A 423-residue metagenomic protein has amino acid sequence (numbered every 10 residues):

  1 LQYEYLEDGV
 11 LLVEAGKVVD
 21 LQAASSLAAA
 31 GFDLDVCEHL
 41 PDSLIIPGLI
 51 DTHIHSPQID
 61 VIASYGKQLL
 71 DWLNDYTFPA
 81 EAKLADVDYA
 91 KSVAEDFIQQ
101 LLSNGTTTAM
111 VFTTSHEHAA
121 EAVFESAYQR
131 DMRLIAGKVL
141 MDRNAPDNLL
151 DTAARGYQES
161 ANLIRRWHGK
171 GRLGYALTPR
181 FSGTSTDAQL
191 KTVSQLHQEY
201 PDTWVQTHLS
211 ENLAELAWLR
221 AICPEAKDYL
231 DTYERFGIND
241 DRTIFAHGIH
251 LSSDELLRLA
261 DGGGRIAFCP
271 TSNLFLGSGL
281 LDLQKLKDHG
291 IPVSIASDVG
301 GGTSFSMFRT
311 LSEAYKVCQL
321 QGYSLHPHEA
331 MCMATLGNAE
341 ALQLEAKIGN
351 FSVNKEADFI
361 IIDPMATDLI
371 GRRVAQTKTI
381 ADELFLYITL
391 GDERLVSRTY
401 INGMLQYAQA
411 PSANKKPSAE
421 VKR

Functional and structural regions predicted by a protein language model:
L1-F32, S43-I45: N-terminal metal-binding scaffold of metallo-dependent hydrolase/deaminase domains
A29-W72, E95, L102-S103: Replace "His-x-His-based motif
D60-A90, K138-A153, N212-D240, R265 (+2 more regions): Active-site gating loops and adjacent loop-to-helix segments of metal-dependent hydrolytic enzymes
A63-M132, G156-G169: Alpha-helical scaffold segments that flank or form the walls of functional sites
H118-G248: Metal-coordinating catalytic core of metallo-dependent amide/deamination hydrolases
R235-N239, Q284-G371: His/Asp/Glu-enriched, well-ordered alpha-helical/loop segment that forms or immediately abuts the divalent-metal
E356-P411: C-terminal cap of metal-dependent C-N hydrolases
